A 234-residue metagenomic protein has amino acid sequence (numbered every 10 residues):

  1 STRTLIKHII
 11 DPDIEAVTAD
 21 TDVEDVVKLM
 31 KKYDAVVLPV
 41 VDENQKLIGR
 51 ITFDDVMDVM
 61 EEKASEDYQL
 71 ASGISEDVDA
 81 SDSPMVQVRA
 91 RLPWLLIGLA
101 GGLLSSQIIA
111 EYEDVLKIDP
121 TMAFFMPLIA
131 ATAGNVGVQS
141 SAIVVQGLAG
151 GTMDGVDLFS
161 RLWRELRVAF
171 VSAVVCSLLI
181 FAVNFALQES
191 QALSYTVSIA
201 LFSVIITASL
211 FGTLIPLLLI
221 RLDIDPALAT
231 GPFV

Functional and structural regions predicted by a protein language model:
S1-A123: Cytosolic regulatory modules rich in charged/polar residues
D67, A130-Q146, F211: Short helical (or helix-break) motifs at transmembrane helix termini and adjacent helical loops in multi-pass membrane
W94-G102, F125, I129, A133 (+10 more regions): Alpha-helical transmembrane segments in multi-pass membrane proteins
E111-F125, Q188-I199, A227-A229: Membrane-water interface of transmembrane alpha-helices in multipass transporters/channels
F124, V138-A149, L217-I220, G231-P232: Re-entrant/interfacial helical elements at transmembrane boundaries that shape and gate the permeation pathway
G147-D157, R221-A227: Juxtamembrane helix-boundary/capping and inter-helix hinge elements in multi-pass membrane proteins
M153-R167: Membrane-interface alpha-helices at helix entry/exit sites of multi-pass transporters
S209-V234: Hydrophobic alpha-helical transmembrane segments of membrane transport and translocation systems, primarily multi-pass
